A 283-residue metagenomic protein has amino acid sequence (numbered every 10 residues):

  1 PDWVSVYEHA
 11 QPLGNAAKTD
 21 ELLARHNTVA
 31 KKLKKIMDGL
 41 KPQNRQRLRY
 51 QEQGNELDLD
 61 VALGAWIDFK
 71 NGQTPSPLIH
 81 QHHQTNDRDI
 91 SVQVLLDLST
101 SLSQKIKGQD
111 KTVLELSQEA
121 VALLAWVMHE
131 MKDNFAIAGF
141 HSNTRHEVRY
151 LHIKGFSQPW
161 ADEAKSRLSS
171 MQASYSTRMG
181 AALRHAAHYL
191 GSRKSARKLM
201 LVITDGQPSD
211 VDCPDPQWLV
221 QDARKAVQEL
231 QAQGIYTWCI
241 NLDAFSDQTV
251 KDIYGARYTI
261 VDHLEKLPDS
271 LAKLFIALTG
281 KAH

Functional and structural regions predicted by a protein language model:
P1-V92: Acidic/polar low-complexity segments with low predicted structural confidence
N15-T19, L98-D110, S166-Q172: Glycine- and acidic
V29, N143-A181: Short, charged loop segments at secondary-structure junctions
H82-L114, I203-S209: MIDAS-like acidic motif and immediate structural context at the N-terminus of von Willebrand factor A/I domains
V92-V94, L98-S99, M128-E130, N134-I137 (+3 more regions): C-terminal substrate/ligand-recognition segments
L102-F135, A186, V220: …and closely analogous acidic/polar surface helices at protein-protein or active-site interfaces in A-domain-like
D133-H152, D247-K251: Substrate-binding beta-hairpin/strand module that engages nucleic acids
S170-M171, L183-L199, Q217-H283: Von Willebrand factor type A / integrin I
